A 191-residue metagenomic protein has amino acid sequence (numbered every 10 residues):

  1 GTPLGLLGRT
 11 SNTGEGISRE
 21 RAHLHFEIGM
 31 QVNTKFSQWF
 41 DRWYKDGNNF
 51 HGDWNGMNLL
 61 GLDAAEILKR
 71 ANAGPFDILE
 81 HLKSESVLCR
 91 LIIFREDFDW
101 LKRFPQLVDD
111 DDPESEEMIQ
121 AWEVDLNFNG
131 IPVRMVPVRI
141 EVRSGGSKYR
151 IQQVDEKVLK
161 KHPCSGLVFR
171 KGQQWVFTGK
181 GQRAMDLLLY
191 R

Functional and structural regions predicted by a protein language model:
G1-T10: A structural signal for short beta-strand/turn segments enriched in small hydrophobics and glycine
T10-G16: Short beta-alpha junctions and helix-cap segments that line functional grooves
G16-G146, R150-V154, K160-P163, R170: Acidic, glycine-rich catalytic/binding loops that coordinate metals and/or anionic ligands
E156-R191: A cross-kingdom marker for long, charged
